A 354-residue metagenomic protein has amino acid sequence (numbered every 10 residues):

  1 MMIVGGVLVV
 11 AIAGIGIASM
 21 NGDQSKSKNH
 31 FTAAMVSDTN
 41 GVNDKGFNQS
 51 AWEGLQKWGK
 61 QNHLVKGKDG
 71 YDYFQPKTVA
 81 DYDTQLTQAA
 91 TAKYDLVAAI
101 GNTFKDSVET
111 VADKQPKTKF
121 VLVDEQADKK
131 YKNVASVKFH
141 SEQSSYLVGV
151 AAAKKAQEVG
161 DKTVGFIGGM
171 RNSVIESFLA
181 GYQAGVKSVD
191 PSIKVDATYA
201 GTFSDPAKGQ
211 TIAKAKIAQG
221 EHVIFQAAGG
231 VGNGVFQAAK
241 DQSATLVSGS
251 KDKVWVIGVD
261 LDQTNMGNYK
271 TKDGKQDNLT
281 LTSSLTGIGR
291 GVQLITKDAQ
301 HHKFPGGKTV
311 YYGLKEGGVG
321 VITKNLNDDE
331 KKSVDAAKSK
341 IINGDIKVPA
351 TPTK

Functional and structural regions predicted by a protein language model:
M1-M2, N21: Short, low-complexity patches enriched in S/T/P/G
M2-I3, F225: Structured core elements
V4-G14: Core hydrophobic alpha-helical transmembrane segments of single-pass membrane proteins
V9-A11, S19-K354: A residue-level marker of the well-folded mature domains of exported/periplasmic proteins
